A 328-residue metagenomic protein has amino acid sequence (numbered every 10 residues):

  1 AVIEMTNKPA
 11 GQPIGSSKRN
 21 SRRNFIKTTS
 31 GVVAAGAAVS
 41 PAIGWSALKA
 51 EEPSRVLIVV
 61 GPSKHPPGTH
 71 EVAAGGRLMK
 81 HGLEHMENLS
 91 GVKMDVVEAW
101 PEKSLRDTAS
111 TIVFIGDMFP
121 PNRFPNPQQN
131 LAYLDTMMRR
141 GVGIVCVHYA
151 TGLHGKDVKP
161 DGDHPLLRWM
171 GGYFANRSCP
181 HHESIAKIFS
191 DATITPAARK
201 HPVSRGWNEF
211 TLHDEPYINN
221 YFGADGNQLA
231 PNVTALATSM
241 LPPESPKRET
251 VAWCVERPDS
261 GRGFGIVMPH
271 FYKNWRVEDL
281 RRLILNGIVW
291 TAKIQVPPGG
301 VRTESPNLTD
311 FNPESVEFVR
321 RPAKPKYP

Functional and structural regions predicted by a protein language model:
A1-N24: N-terminal secretory signal peptides
K18-R19, P41-V60, H65: C-terminal segment of N-terminal export signals and the immediately downstream linker at the start of the mature
N24-S46: N-terminal export signals
E51-P53, L78-H81, P242-T250, E256-P328: Extracellular ligand-binding/catalytic regions of CAZymes and related secreted enzymes and adhesion modules
I58, P67-L153: Helical hinge/lid and interdomain linker segments adjacent to catalytic or ligand-binding clefts that mediate domain
P62-S63, A150, P269: Residue-level signal for short, function-critical loop segments
F119-R205: A glycine-rich, often tryptophan-bearing local segment used as a flexible ligand/cofactor-contacting loop or short
P180-S260: Catalytic beta-strand/loop cores that center a nucleophilic Ser/Cys/Thr and support acyl-enzyme chemistry
